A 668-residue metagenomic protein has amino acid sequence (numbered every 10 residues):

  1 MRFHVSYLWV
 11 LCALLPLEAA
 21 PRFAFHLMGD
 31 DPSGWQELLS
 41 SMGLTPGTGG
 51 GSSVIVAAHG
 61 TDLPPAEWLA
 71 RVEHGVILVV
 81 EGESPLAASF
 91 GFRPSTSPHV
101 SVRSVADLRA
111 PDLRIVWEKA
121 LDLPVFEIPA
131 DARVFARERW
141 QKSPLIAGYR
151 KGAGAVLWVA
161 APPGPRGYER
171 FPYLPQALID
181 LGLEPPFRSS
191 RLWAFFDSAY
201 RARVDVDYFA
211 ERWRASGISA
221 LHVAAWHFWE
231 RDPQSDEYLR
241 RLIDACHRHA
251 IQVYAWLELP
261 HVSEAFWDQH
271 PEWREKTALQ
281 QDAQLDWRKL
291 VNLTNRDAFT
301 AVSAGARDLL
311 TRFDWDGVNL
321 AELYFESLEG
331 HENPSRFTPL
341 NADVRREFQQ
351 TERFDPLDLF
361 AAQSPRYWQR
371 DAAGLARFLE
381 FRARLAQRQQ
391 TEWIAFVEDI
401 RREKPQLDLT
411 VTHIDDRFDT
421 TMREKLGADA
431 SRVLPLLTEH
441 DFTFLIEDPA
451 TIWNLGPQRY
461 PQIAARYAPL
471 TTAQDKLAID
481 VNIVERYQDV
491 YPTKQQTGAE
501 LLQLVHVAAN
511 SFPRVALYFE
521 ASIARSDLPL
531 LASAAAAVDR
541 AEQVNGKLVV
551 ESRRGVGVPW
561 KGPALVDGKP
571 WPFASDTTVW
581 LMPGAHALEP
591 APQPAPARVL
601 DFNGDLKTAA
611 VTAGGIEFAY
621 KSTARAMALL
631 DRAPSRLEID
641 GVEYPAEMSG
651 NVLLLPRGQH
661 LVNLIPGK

Functional and structural regions predicted by a protein language model:
P21-F90, E211: Helical hinge/lid and interdomain linker segments adjacent to catalytic or ligand-binding clefts that mediate domain
F23, E37, S41, P124-S189 (+2 more regions): A glycine-centered loop/beta-turn motif at secondary-structure junctions
G34, P162, L174-A177, A508 (+1 more regions): Non-catalytic C-terminal accessory domains or segments of carbohydrate-active enzymes
M42-G47, R203-W229, R312-D316, P435-L445 (+1 more regions): Catalytic domains of carbohydrate-active enzymes, especially glycoside hydrolases
G60-Q141: A glycine-rich, often tryptophan-bearing local segment used as a flexible ligand/cofactor-contacting loop or short
Y200-A202, Q252-F313, G330, F360-A376: Active-site-adjacent "subsite" loops/lids of carbohydrate-active enzymes
S327-E329, Q390-P461, V490-T493: Substrate-binding cleft/loops of secretory-pathway carbohydrate-active enzymes
T438-A537: Substrate-binding cleft of secreted/luminal carbohydrate-active enzymes
